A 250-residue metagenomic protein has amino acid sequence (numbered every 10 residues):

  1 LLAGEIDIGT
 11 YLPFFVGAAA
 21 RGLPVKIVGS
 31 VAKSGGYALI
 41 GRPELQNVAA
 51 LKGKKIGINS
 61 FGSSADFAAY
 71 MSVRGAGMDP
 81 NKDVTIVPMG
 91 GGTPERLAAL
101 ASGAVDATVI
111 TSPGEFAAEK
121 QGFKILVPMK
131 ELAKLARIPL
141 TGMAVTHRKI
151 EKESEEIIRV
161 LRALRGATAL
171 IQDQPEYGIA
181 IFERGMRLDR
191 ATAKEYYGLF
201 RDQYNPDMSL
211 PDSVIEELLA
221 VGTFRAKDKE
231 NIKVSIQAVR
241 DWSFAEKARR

Functional and structural regions predicted by a protein language model:
L1-S102, D106-P113, I125-M129, R137: Short, glycine-/small- and polar/acidic-enriched structural segments that line small-molecule recognition paths
F14, G92-R184: Pocket-lining segment of extracytoplasmic ligand-binding domains
A19, R74, E119, R184 (+1 more regions): Short polybasic/polar patches that bind polyanions
G22, G77, G122, R187 (+1 more regions): Glycine-centered helix-boundary capping/hinge motifs
E151-K229: Secondary-structure end/capping motifs
G222-R250: Conserved C-terminal helix/tail region of periplasmic/extracytoplasmic solute-binding proteins
